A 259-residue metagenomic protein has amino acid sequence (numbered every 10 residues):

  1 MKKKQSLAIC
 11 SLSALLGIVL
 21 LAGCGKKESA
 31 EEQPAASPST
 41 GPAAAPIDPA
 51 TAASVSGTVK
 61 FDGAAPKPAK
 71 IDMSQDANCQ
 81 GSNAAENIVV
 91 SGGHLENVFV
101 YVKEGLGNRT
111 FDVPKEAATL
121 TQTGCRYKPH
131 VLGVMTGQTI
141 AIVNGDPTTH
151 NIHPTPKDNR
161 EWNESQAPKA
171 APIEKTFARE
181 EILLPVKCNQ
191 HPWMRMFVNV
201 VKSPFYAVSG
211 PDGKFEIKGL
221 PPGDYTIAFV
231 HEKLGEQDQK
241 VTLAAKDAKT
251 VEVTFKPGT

Functional and structural regions predicted by a protein language model:
M1, G23-C24: Short, low-complexity interaction segments enriched in Ser/Thr/Pro/Gly
K2-L12: Bacterial N-terminal signal peptides that target proteins for export
C10-L20: Bacterial N-terminal signal peptides
C24-T259: Extracytoplasmic copper-binding redox domains, predominantly the cupredoxin/blue-copper superfamily
